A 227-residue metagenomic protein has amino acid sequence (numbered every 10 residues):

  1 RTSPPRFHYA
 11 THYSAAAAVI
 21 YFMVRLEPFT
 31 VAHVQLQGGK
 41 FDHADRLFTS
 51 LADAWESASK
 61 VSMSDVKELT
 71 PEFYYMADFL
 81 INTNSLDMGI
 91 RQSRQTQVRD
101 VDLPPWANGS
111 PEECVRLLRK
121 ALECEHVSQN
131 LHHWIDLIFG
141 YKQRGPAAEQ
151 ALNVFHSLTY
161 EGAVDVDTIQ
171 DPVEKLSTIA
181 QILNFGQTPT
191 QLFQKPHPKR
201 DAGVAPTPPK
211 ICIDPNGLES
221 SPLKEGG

Functional and structural regions predicted by a protein language model:
R1-D214: Long, non-catalytic protein-protein interaction scaffolds
P209-G227: Eukaryotic, compositionally biased intrinsically disordered regions
